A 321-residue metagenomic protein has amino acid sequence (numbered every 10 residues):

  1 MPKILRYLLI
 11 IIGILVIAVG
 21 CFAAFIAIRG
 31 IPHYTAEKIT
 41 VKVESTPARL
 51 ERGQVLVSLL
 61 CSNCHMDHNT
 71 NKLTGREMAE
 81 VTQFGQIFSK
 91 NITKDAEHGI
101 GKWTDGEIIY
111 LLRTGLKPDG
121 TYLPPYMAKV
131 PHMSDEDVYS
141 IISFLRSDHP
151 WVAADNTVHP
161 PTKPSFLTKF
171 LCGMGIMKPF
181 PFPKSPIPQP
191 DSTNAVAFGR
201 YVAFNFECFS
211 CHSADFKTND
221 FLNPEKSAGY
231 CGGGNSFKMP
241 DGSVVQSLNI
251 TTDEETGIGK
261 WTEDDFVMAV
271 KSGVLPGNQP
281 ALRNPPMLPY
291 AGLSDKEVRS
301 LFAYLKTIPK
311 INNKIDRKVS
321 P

Functional and structural regions predicted by a protein language model:
P2-A36: N-terminal type II signal-anchor transmembrane helix that functions as the membrane-insertion/stop-transfer segment
I17-A23, M133-F198, S300-Y304: Extended surface/linker regions that mediate inter-domain or inter-protein docking in multi-component redox
H33-V57, M174-F204: Electrostatic cytochrome c docking/interface patches
G53, L60-H68, I141, L145 (+5 more regions): The canonical Cys-X-X-Cys-His
N69-D105, P124-S134, P160-C172, D215-E263 (+3 more regions): Gly/Gly-Pro-rich "capping" loops immediately C-terminal to redox-active cysteine motifs in periplasmic/lumenal
T104-P118, K129-D155, T262-N278, P286-D316: C-terminal capping alpha-helices of c-type cytochrome domains
Y110-L111, P118, G175-F182, P186-P190 (+3 more regions): Short, solvent-exposed interaction modules
P186-D191, S210, K217-D220: Extended amphipathic alpha-helical interaction segments
